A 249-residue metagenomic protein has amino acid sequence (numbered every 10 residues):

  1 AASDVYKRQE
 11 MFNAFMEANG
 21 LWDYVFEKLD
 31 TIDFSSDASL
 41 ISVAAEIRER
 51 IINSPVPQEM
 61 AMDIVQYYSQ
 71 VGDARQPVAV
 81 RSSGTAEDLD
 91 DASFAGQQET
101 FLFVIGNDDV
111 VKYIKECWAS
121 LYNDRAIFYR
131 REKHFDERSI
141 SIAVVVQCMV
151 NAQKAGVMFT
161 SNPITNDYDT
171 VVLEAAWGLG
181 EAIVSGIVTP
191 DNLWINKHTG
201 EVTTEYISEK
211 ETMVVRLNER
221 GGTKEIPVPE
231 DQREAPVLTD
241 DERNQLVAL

Functional and structural regions predicted by a protein language model:
A1-S3, K7-V145, K154, I226-L249: N-terminal beta-alpha lobe that positions the nucleotide/phosphoryl donor in ATP/NTP-coupled carboxylate activation
R81, Q147, V172-E174: Short beta-strand segments
G84, C148-V150, W177: Short, flexible loop/turn elements at secondary-structure junctions
D91-A92, V157, A182-S185: Short conserved micro-motifs at the rims of enzyme active sites and ligand-binding pockets
F101-I105, F159-S161, W194-N196: Short beta-strand-to-turn element immediately C-terminal to the catalytic PLP-Schiff-base lysine in fold type I
A152, M158: Phosphate/diphosphate-binding loops
T170-L249: Conserved catalytic alpha/beta cores of large enzymes that bind or transform nucleotide phosphates and polynucleotides
